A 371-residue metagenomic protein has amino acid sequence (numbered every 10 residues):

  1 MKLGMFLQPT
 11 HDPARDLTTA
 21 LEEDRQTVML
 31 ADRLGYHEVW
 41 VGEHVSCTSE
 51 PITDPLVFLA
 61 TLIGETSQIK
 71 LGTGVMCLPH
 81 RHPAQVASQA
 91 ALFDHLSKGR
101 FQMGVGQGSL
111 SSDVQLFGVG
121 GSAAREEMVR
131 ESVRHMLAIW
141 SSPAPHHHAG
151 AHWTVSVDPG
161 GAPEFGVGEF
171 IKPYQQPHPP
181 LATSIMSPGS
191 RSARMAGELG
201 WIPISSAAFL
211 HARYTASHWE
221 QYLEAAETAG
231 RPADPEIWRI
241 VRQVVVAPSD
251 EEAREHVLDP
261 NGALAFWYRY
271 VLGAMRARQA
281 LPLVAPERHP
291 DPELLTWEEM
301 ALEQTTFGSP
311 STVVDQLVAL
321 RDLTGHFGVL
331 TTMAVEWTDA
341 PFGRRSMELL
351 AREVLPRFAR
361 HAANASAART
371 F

Functional and structural regions predicted by a protein language model:
M1-D16, S109-D113, A162-H178, L283-L302 (+1 more regions): N-terminal small/glycine-rich loop or linker at the start of catalytic domains across soluble metabolic enzymes
M1-L71, H178-P179, A368-F371: N-terminal beta1-alpha1-beta2 module of alpha/beta enzyme domains
L3, G35, E43, L62 (+9 more regions): Conserved, mostly hydrophobic/aromatic
L3-L7, V39-V41, L71-T73, F101-V105 (+4 more regions): Hydrophobic faces of well-ordered beta-strands that scaffold small-molecule active sites in alpha/beta enzyme cores
L7-E22, M76-A84, P177-P188, A301-P310: Active-site mouth loops of central-metabolism enzymes
D32, L59-S67, A90, D94-R100 (+3 more regions): Acidic (Asp/Glu)-rich catalytic clusters
E38-F58, L62, C77, A207-H211 (+1 more regions): Glycine-rich, proline-tolerant flexible connector loops at the mouths of alpha/beta enzymes
H82-W201, R213-A216, E220, E227-T228: Internal, glycine-rich beta/alpha segment that forms the wall or movable "lid" of small-molecule/cofactor binding
